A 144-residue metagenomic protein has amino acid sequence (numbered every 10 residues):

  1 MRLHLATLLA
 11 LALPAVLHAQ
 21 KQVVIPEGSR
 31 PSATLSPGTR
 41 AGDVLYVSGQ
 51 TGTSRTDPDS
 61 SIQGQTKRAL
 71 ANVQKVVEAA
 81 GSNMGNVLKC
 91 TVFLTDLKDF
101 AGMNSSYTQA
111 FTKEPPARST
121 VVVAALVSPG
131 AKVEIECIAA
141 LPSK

Functional and structural regions predicted by a protein language model:
L3-L88, F93-K144: N-terminal presequence-like segments and the immediate start of the first folded domain
